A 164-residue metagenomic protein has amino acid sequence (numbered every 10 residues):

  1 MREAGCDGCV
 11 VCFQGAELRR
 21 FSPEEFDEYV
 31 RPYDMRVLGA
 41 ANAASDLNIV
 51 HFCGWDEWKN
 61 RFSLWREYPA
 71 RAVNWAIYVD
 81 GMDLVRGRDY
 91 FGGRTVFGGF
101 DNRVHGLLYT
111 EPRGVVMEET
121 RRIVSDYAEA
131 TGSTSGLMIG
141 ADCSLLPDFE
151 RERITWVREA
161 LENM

Functional and structural regions predicted by a protein language model:
M1-M164: Active-site loop segments of alpha/beta catalytic cores
